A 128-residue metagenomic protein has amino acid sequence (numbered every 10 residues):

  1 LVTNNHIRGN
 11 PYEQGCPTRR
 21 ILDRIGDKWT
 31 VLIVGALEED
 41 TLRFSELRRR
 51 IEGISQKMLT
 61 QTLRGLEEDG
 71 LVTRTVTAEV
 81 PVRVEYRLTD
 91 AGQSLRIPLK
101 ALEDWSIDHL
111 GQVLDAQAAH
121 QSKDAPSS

Functional and structural regions predicted by a protein language model:
L1-N5, E13, Q93-S128: Amphipathic alpha-helical dimerization/coiled-coil segments that flank or bridge DNA-binding/regulatory modules
Y12-M58, A78-E79, E85-R87, Q93: N-terminal helix-turn-helix DNA-binding core of bacterial DNA-binding proteins
L59, L63-L66: Basic amphipathic alpha-helical segments that dock to polyanions
E79-V80, A116: Conserved beta-strand edge residues that scaffold enzyme active sites
